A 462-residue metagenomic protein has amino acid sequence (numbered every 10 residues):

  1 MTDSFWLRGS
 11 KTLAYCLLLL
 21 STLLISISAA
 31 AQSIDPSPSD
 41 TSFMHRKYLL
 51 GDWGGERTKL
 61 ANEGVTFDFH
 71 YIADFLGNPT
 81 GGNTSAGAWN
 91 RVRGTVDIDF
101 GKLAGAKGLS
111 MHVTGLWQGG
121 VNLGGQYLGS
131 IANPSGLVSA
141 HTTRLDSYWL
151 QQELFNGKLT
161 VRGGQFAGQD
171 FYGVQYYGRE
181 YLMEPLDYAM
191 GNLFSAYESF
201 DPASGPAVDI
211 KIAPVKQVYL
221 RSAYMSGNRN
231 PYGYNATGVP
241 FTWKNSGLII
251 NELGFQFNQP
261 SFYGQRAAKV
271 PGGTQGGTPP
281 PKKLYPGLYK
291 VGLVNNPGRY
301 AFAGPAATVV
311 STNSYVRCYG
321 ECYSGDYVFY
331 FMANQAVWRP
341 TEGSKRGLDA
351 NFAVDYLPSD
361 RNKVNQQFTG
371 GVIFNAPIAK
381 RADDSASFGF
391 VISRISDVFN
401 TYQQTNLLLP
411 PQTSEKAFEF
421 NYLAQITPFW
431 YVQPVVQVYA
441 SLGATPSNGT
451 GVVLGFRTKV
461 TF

Functional and structural regions predicted by a protein language model:
Q32-P79, T401: N-terminal regions that are enriched for targeting/export leaders and immediately downstream pro/stem segments
G51-F67, D99-M111, F155-K158, Q217 (+4 more regions): Short loop/turn motifs that connect adjacent beta-strands in outer-membrane beta-barrel proteins
L60, A73, I98-K102, Q151-L154 (+7 more regions): Residue-level signature of outer-membrane beta-barrel architecture
F67-F75, M111-W117, V161-Q165, L220-S226 (+5 more regions): Transmembrane beta-barrel strands of outer-membrane/channel proteins
L76-N90, A104-S147, F241-W243, L442-A444: Surface-exposed loop and membrane-interface regions of Gram-negative outer-membrane beta-barrel proteins
L123-S147, G157-E252, Q404, L409-P410: Surface-exposed coil loops of outer-membrane beta-barrel proteins
E252-F255, G292-Y327, R339, N351 (+1 more regions): Outer membrane beta-barrel transmembrane domains
T450-F462: Outer-membrane beta-barrel "beta-signal"
